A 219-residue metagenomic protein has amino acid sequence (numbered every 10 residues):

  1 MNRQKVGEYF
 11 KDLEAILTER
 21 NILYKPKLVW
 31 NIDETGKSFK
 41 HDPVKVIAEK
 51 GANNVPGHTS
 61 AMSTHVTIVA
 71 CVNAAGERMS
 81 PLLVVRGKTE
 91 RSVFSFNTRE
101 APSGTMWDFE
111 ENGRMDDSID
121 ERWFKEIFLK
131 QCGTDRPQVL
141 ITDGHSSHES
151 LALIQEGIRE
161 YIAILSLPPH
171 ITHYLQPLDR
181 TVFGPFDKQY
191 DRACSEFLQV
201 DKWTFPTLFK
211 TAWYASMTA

Functional and structural regions predicted by a protein language model:
M1-A219: Phosphate-facing sequence motifs and polybasic nucleic-acid/acidic-lipid-binding regions
